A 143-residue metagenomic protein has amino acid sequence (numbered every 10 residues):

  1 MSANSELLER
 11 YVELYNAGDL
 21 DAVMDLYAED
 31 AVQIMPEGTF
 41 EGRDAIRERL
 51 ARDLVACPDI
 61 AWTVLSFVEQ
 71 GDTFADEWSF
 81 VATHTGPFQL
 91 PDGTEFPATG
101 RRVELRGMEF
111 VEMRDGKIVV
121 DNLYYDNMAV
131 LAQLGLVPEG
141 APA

Functional and structural regions predicted by a protein language model:
M1-A143: C-terminal and inter-domain tail/linker signature
